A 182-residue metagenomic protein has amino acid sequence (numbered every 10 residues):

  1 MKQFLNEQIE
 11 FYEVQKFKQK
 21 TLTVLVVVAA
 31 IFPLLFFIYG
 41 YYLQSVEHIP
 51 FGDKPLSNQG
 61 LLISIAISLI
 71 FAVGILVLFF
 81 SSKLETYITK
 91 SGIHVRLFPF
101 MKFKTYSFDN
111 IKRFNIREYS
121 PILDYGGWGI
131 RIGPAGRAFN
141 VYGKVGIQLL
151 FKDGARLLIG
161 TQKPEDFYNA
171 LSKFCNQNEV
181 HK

Functional and structural regions predicted by a protein language model:
M1-Q59, D166: N-terminal membrane-targeting/pre-transmembrane regions
L5-E7, G133-K182: A membrane-cytosol interface segment of integral membrane proteins
V14-K16, V95-L158: Non-transmembrane, membrane-adjacent beta-strand/coil modules in membrane-associated proteins and peripheral
V46-N58, I70-V77, S107-I122: A broad, low-specificity signal for short, low-complexity segments enriched in glycine/proline and polar/charged
H48, G74, W128-G129, G160: Glycine-centered small-residue hotspots that permit tight backbone geometry or close packing
L62-I63: Terminal domain-initiation and capping elements
I67-F79, G129-I130, G136-V141: Short, solvent-exposed secondary-structure boundary motifs
I70-R113: Conserved beta-hairpin
